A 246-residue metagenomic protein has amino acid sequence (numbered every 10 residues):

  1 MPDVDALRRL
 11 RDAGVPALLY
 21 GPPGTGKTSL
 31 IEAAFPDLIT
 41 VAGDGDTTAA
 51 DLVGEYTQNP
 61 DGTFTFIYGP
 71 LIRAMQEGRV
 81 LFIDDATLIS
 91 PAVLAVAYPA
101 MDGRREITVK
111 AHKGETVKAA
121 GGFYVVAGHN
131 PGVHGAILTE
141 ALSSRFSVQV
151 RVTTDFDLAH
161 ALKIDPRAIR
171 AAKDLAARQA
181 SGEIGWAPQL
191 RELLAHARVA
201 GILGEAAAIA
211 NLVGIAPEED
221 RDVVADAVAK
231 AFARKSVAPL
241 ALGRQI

Functional and structural regions predicted by a protein language model:
M1-I246: C-terminal regulatory/interaction module of P-loop NTP-utilizing enzymes
